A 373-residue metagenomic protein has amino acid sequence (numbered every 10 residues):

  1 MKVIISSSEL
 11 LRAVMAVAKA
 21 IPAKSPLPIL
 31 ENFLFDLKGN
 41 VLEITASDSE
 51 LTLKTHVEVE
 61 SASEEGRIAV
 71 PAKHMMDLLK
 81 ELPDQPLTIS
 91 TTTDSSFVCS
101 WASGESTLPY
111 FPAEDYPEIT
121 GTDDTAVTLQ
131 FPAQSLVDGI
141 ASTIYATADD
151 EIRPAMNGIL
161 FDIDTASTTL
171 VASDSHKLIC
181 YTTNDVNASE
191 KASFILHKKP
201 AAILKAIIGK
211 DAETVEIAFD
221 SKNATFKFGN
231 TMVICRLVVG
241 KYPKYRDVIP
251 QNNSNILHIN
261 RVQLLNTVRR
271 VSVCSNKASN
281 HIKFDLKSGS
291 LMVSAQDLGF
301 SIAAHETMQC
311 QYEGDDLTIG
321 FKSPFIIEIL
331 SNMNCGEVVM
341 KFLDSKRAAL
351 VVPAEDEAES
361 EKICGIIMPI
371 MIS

Functional and structural regions predicted by a protein language model:
M1-S373: Structural preference for solvent-exposed beta-strand-turn elements and adjacent flexible terminal/loop segments within
